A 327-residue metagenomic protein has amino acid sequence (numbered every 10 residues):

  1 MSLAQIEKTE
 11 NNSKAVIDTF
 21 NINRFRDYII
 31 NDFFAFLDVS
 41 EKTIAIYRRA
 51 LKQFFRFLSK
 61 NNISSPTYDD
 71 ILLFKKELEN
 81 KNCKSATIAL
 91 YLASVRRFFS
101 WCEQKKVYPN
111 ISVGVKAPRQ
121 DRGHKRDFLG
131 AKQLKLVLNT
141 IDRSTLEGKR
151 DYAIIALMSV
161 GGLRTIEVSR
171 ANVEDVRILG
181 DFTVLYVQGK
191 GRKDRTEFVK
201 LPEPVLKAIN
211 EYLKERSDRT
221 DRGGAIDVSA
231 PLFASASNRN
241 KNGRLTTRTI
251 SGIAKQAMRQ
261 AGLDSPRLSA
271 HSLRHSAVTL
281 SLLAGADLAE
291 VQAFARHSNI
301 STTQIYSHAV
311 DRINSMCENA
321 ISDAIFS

Functional and structural regions predicted by a protein language model:
M1-S327: Conserved catalytic core of the tyrosine transesterase superfamily
